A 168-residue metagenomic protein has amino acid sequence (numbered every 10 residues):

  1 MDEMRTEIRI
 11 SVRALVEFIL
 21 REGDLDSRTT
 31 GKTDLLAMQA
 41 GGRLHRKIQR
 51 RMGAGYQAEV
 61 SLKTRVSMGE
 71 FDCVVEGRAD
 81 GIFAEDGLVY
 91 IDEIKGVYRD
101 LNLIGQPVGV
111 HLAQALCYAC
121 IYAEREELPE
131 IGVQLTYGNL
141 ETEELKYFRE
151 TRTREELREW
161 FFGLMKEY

Functional and structural regions predicted by a protein language model:
M1-G87: Metal-dependent nuclease catalytic cores that hydrolyze phosphodiester bonds in DNA/RNA, characterized by
E22-G23, S27, T33-A37, C73 (+5 more regions): Long, low-complexity, compositionally biased intrinsically disordered regions
D34, L101-V108: Active-site oxyanion-binding pockets that recognize sulfate/phosphate
H45, G77-I104, Y118: Conserved catalytic cores of phosphodiester-cleaving nucleases, focusing on short active-site segments
R46-R50, G105-L135: Metal-dependent nuclease catalytic cores in nucleic-acid-processing enzymes, especially RNase H-like/related
E59, E93, Q114: Acidic-residue sensor for enzyme active/binding pockets
M68-D72, D86-L88, I104, E126-L128 (+1 more regions): Short, solvent-exposed loop/turn segments that connect beta-strands within catalytic domains and beta-strand-rich
L128-Y168: ATP-dependent helicase/translocase motor core
